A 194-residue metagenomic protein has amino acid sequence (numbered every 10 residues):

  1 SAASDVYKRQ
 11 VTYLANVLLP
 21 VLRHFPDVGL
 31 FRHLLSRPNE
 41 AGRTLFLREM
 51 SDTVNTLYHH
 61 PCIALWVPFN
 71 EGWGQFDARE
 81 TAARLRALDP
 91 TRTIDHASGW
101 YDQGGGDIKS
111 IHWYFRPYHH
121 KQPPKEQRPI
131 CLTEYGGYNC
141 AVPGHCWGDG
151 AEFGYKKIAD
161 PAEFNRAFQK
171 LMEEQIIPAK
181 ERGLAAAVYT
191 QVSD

Functional and structural regions predicted by a protein language model:
S1-D194: Substrate-binding/catalytic cleft of secreted carbohydrate-active enzymes, primarily glycoside hydrolases
